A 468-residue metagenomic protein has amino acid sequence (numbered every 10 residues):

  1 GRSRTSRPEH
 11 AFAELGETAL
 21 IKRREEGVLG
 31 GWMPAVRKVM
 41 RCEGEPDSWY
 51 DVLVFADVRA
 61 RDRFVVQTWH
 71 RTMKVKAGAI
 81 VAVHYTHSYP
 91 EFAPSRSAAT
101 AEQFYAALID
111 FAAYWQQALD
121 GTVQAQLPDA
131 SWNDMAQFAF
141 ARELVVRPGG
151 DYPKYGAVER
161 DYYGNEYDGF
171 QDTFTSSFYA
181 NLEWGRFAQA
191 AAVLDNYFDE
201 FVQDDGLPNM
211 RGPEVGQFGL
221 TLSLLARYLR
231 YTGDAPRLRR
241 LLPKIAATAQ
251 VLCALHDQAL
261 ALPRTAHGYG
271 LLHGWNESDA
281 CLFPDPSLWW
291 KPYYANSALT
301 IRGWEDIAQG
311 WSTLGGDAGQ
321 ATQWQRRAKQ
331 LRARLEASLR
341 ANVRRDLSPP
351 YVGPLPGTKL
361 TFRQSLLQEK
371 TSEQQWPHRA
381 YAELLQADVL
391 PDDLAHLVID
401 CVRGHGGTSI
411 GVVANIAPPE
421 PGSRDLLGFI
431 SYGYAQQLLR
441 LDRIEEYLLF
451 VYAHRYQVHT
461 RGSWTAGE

Functional and structural regions predicted by a protein language model:
G1-T18, V28-G30: Beta-strand-rich N-terminal accessory domains
I21, V28-Y167, A235-R237, A249-V251 (+4 more regions): Acidic/polar, glycine-enriched structural segments that form the non-catalytic walls/loops of the carbohydrate-binding
E45, V75-K76, G185-Q189, E200-D205 (+5 more regions): Secondary-structure transition/capping motifs at alpha-helix termini and the adjoining loop/turn into the next element
G78-F104, N209-G216, A254-K329, F362: The feature captures the catalytic groove of carbohydrate-active enzymes
D151-D172, L207-R211, L229-R230, P236-W290 (+2 more regions): Active-site lining segments of carbohydrate-active enzymes
Y152, V193, Y197-G219: Aromatic-lined carbohydrate-binding/catalytic grooves of carbohydrate-active enzymes
D168-Q203, R239, P243-A246, Q250 (+6 more regions): Active-site core of glycosidic bond-cleaving carbohydrate-active enzymes
L220-Y231: Hydrophobic/aromatic-rich effector regions of fungal transcription factors
